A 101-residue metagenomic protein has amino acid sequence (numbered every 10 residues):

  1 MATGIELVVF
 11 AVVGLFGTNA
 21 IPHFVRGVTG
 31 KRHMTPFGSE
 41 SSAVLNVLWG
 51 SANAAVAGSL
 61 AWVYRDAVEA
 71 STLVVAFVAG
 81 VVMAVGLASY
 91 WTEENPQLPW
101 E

Functional and structural regions predicted by a protein language model:
M1-L15: Membrane-helix boundary elements
T3, F37-E40, A67: Juxtamembrane loop-transmembrane helix junctions in multi-pass integral membrane proteins, especially the extracellular
V8, V12, V47, L73-V78: Hydrophobic alpha-helical transmembrane segments
G14-H23, A84-S89: Transmembrane alpha-helical segments of multi-pass membrane transport proteins and ion-pumping complexes
I21-E40: Membrane-helix boundary/interface segments in integral membrane proteins
G38-G50: Juxtamembrane helix-loop boundaries in multi-pass membrane proteins
W49-L60, A79: Core segments of transmembrane alpha-helices that mediate helix-helix packing or line hydrophobic substrate/ligand
R65-W100: C-terminal structural segments of small proteins and small subunits
